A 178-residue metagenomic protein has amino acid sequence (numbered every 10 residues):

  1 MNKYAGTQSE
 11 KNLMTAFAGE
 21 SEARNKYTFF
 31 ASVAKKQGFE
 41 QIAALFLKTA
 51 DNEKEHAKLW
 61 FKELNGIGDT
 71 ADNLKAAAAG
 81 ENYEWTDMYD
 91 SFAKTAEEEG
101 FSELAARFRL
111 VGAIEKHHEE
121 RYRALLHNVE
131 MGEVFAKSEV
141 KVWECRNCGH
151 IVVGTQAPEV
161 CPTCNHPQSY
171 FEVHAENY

Functional and structural regions predicted by a protein language model:
M1-Y178: Non-heme di-metal
